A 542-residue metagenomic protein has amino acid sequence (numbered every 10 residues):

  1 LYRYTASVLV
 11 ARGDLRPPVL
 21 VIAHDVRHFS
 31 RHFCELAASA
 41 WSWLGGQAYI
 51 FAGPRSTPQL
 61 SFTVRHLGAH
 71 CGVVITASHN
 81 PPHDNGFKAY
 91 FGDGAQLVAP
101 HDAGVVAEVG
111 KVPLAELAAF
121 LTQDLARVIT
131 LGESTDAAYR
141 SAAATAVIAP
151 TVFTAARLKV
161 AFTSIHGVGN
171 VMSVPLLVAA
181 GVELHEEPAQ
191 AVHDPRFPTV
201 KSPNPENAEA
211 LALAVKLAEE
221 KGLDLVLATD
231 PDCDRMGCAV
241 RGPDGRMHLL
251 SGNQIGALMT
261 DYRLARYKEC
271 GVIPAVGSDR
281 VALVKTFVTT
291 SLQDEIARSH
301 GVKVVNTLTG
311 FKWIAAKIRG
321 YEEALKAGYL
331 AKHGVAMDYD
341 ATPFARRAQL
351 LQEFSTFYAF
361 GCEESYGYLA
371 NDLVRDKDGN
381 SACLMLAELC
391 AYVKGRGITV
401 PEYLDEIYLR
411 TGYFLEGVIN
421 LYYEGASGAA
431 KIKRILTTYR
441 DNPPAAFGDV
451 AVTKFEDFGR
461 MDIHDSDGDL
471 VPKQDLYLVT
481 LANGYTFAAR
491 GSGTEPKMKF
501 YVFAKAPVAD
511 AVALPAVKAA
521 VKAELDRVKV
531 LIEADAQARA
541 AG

Functional and structural regions predicted by a protein language model:
L1-V19, L117-F120, I148-A156, E220 (+1 more regions): Glycine-rich phosphate/diphosphate-binding loops that line cofactor/substrate pockets in enzymes
D14-D25, K159-F162, V281-F287: Short glycine-rich phosphate-binding loop at a beta-alpha junction
R16-D84, V178, E183-G237: N-terminal small/polar loop signature for handling phosphorylated ligands or for N-terminal nucleophile
F33-W41, D84-F91, D234-I255, Q293-I296: Short Gly/Thr/Asp-enriched flexible loops that form oxyanion-binding sites at enzyme active sites
N85-A212, L217-A218: Gly/Ser/Thr-enriched, mixed-charge loops and adjacent short helices that form phosphate/oxyanion-binding elements
Y90-A119, N253-V272, D279-D294, G379 (+1 more regions): Glycine-rich phosphate-binding loop plus the immediately following alpha-helix
E219, L223-L225, T229, R246-H248 (+4 more regions): Phosphate-binding and adjacent anionic-ligand microenvironments
